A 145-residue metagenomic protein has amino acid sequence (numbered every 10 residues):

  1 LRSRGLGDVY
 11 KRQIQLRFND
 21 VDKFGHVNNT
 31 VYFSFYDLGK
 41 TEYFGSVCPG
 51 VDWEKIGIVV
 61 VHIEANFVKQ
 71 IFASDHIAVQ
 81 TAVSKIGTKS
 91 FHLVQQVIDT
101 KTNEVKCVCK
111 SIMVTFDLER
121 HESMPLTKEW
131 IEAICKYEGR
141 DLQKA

Functional and structural regions predicted by a protein language model:
L1-Y10: Single conserved hydrophobic/aromatic residue that forms the stacking wall/gate of nucleotide- or nucleobase-binding
Y32-D52, T100: Active-site helix/loop of acyl-thioester processing domains in fatty-acid/polyketide metabolism, spanning hotdog-fold
Y43-F91, K106, V114: Hydrophobic beta-strand-centered segment that forms part of the acyl-chain substrate-binding groove
K101-N103, E119: Solvent-exposed strand-loop boundary residues in beta-sheet-rich modules
C107-C109, P125: A structural microfeature
T115-A145: C-terminal output/interaction extensions
